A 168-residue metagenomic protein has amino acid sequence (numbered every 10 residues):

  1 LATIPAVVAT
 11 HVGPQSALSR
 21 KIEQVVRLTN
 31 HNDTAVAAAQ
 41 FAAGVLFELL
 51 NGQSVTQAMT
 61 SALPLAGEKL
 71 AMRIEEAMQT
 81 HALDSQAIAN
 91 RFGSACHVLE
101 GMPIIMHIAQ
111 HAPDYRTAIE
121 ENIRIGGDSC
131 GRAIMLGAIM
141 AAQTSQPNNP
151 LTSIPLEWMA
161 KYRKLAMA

Functional and structural regions predicted by a protein language model:
L1-A112, A118-I125, A138-I139: Amphipathic alpha-helical interface segments
C130: Conserved catalytic/binding loops enriched for acidic/polar residues
A142-A168: Conserved glycine-rich phosphate/nucleotide-binding loop and adjacent Mg2+-coordinating catalytic segment
